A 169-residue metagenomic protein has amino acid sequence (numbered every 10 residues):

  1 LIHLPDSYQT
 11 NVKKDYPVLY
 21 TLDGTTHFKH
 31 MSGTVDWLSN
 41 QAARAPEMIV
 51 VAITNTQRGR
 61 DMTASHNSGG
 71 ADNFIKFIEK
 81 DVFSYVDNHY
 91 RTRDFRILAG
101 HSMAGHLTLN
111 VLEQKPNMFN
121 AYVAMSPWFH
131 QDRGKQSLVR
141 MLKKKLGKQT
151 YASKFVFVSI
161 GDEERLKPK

Functional and structural regions predicted by a protein language model:
L1-K169: Non-catalytic cap/lid and distal C-terminal segments of serine-dependent acyl enzymes
